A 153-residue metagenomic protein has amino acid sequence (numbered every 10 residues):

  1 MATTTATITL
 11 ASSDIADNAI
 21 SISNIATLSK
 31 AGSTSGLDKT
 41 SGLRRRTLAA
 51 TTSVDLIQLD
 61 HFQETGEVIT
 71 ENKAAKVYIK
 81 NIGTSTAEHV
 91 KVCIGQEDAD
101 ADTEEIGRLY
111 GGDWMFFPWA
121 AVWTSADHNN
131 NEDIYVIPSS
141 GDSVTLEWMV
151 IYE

Functional and structural regions predicted by a protein language model:
M1-Q63: N-terminal low-complexity, intrinsically disordered "leader/linker" segments enriched in small/polar and basic residues
A2-A19, N130, I137-E153: C-terminal interaction-tip segments
A50, R108-G111: Short proline/glycine- and polar residue-rich coil/turn motifs
V54-T84: Beta-rich globular "head" domains
G66-V68, G111-N131: Beta-sandwich interaction modules
E71, K80-E105: Short, surface-exposed beta-strand/strand-loop-strand elements in extracellular ectodomains
A75, T86-V90, V144-L146: Short beta-strand/loop motifs in extracellular/secreted proteins, especially within beta-sandwich accessory domains
